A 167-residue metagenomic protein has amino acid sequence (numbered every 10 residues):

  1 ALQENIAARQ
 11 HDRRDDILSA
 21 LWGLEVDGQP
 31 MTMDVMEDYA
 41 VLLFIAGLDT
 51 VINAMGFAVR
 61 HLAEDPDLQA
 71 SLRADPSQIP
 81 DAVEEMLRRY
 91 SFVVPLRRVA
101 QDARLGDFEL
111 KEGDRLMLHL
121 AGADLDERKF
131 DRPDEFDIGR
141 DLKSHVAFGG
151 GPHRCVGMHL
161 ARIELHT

Functional and structural regions predicted by a protein language model:
A1-T167: Cytochrome P450
